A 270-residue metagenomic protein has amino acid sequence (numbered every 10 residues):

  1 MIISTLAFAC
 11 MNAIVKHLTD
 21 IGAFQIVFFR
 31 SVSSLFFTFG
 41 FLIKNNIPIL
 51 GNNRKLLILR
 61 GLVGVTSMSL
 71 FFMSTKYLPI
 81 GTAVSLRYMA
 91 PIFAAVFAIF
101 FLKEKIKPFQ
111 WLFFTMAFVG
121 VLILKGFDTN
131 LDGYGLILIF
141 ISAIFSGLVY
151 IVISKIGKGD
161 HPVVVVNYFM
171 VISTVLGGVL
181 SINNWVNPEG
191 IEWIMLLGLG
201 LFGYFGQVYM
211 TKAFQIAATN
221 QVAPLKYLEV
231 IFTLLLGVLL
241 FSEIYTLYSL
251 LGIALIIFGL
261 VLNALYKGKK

Functional and structural regions predicted by a protein language model:
M1, N52-L62, I106-F118, G135-F140 (+2 more regions): Cytoplasmic-side transmembrane-helix entry/capping segments in multi-pass membrane proteins
M1-F24, N130-K155, K270: Glycine-/small-residue-enriched transmembrane alpha-helix faces in small-molecule transporters and effluxers
M1-L6, L35-L59, P108, K158-D160 (+4 more regions): Membrane-interface interhelical linkers
T5-A9, F39, G61, V65-S69 (+9 more regions): Hydrophobic/small/kink-forming positions within alpha-helical transmembrane segments of polytopic membrane proteins
D20-G22, F28, L50-R54, G126-F145 (+2 more regions): Juxtamembrane helix-entry segments on the extracytoplasmic side of multipass membrane proteins
Q25, V32, M73-L102, T219-L236: Specific alpha-helical transmembrane segments that line the substrate/conduction pathway and gating interfaces
V84-M89, I156, D160-I172, Q207-L239: Helix-helix packing/entry segments at the starts of transmembrane helices
Y227, I231-K270: C-terminal-most transmembrane helix of multi-pass membrane proteins
